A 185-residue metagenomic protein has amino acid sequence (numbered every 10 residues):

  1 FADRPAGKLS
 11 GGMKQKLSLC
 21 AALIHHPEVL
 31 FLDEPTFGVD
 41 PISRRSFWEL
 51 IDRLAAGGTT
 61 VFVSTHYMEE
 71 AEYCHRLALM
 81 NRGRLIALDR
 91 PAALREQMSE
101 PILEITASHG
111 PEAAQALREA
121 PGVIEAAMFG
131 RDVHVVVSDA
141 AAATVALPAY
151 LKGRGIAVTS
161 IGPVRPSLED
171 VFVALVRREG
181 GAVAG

Functional and structural regions predicted by a protein language model:
F1-N81, A87: ABC transporter nucleotide-binding domains
D3, G58, V123, G155-V158: A generic structural signal for alpha->beta connector loops
G7, A92-A93, P111, A141 (+2 more regions): Residues in well-ordered alpha-helical elements
E49-V63, M68-S138: ABC transporter nucleotide-binding domain
S138-G185: C-terminal coupling/interaction segments
